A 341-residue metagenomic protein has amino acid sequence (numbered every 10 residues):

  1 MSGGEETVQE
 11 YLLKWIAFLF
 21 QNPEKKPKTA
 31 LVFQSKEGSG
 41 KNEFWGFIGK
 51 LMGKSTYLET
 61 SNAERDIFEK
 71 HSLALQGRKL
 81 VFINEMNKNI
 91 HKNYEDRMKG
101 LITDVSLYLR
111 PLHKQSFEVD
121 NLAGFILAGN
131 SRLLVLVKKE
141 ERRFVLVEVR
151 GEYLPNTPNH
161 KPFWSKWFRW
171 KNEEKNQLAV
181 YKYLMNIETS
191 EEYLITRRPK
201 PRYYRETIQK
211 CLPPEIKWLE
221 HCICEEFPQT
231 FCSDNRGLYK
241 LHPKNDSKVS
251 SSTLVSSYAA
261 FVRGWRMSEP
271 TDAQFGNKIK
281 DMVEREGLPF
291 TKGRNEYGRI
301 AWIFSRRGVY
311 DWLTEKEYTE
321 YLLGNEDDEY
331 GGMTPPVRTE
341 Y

Functional and structural regions predicted by a protein language model:
M1-F82, Y94, L184-M185: P-loop NTPase catalytic core of nucleic-acid-dependent motor ATPases
K26-A30, G46, Y57-T60, E174-W218: Phosphate-handling catalytic cores of nucleic-acid transaction enzymes
S61, D66, H113-K114, A123 (+4 more regions): Positively charged interface segments
H71-Q76, R110-A128: AAA+/SF3 P-loop NTPase mechanochemical coupling elements
K79-I102, L134-E141: Conserved AAA+/SF3 P-loop NTPase catalytic/coupling segment centered on the Walker-B
N87-K88, N130-L134, R150-P155: Conserved nucleotide-binding/hydrolysis micro-motifs of P-loop NTPases
E95-F117: Conserved catalytic/switch belt of AAA+ P-loop NTPases
P213-K248, A260: Positively charged, polyanion-binding regions of nucleic-acid-associated proteins
